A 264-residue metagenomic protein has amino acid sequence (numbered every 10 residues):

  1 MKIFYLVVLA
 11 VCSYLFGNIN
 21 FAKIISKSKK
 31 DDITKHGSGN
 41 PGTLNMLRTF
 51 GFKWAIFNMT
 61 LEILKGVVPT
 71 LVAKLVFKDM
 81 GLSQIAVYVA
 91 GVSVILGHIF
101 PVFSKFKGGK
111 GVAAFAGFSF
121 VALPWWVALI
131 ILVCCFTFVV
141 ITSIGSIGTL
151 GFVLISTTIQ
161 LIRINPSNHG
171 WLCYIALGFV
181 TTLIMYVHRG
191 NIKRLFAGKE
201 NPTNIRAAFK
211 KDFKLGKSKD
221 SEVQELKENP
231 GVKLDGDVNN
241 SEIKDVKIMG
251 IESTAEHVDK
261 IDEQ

Functional and structural regions predicted by a protein language model:
M1-V8, T70-V89, F120-V127, L161-A176: Helix-coil boundary and interhelical linker segments in multi-pass alpha-helical membrane proteins
L9, S13-Y14, N18, A22 (+13 more regions): Alpha-helical transmembrane segments in multi-pass membrane proteins
A22-I25, I95-K107, C134-T142, R189-K193: C-terminal ends of transmembrane helices
K23-A55, G108, K193-G216: Cytosolic, membrane-interface loops and tails of multi-pass inner-membrane proteins
D32-T43, V102-A116, I144-I155: Short, non-helical or kinked segments that cap or interrupt transmembrane helices
L47-F50, A73-V76, S93, G111-T142 (+1 more regions): Interfacial segments of multi-pass membrane proteins
V127-I131, G145-F152, N168-V180: Loop-to-transmembrane alpha-helix initiation sites
F213-Q264: Long, low-complexity, intrinsically disordered cytosolic termini of multi-pass membrane proteins
